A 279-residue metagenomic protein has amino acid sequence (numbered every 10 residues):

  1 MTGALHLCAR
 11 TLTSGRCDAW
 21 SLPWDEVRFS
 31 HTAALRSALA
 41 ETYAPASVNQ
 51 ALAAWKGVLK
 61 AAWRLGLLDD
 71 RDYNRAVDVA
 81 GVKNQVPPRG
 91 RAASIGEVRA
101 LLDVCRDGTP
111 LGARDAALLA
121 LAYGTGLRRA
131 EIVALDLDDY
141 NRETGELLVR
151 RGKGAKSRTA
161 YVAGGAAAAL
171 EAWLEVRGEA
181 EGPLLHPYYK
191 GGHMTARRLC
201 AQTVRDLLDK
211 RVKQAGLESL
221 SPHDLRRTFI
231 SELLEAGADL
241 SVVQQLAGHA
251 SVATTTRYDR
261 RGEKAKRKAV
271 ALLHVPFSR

Functional and structural regions predicted by a protein language model:
G3-R279: Conserved catalytic core of the tyrosine transesterase superfamily
